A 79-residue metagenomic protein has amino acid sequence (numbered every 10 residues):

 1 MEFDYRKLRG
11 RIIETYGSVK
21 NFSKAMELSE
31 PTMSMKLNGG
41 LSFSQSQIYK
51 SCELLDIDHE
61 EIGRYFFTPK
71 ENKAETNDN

Functional and structural regions predicted by a protein language model:
M1-F3, E30: Short, Lys/Arg-enriched anionic-surface-contact patches
E2, G10, T15, E53 (+1 more regions): Short, charged recognition helix plus adjacent turn of helix-turn-helix-like nucleic-acid-binding domains
Y5-A25: Short basic helix-loop element that most often maps to the first helix and adjoining turn of HTH DNA-binding modules
V19, E30, I48: Helix-turn-helix DNA-binding elements, focusing on the entry/boundary residues of the two helices that contact DNA
A25, K36, Y65: Residues in the recognition helix of alpha-helical DNA-binding motifs
L28-S42: Recognition helix of helix-turn-helix/homeodomain-like DNA-binding domains that insert into the DNA major groove
G40-C52: Short, basic-rich loop-to-helix N-cap that marks the start of a DNA-contacting helix
